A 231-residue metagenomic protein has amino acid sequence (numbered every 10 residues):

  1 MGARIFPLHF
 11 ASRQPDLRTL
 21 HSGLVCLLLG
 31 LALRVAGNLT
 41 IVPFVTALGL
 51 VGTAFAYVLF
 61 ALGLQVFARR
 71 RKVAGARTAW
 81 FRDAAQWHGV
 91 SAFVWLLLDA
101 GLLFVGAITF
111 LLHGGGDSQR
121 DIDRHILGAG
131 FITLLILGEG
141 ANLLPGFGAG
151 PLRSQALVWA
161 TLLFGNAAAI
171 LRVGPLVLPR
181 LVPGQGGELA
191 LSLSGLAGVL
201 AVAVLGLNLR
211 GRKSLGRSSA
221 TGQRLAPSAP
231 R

Functional and structural regions predicted by a protein language model:
M1-R231: Hydrophobic alpha-helical transmembrane segments of multi-pass integral membrane proteins
